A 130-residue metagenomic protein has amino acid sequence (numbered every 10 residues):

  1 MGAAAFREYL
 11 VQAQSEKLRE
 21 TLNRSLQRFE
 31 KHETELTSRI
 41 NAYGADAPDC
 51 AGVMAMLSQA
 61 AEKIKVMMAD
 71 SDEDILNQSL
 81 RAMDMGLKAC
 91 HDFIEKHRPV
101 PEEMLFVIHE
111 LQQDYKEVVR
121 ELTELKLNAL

Functional and structural regions predicted by a protein language model:
G2-V11, Q59-V107: Acidic/histidine-rich alpha-helical segments that form the ligand environment of transition-metal centers
A3, E30-E33, T37-I40, A61-M68 (+2 more regions): A structural signal for well-ordered alpha-helices, especially hydrophobic packing surfaces of coiled-coils
L10-A13, V119: Generic alpha-helical secondary structure signal
Q12, K17-E20, A47-I64, E103-D114: Charge-rich, acidic-biased intrinsically disordered regions
E16-T34, D72-Q78, E102-D114: Alpha-helical scaffold segments that form or flank carboxylate-/histidine-based iron centers
R19-V53, L122-L125: Conserved alpha-helical segments that form or flank metal/cofactor-binding pockets of metalloenzymes
